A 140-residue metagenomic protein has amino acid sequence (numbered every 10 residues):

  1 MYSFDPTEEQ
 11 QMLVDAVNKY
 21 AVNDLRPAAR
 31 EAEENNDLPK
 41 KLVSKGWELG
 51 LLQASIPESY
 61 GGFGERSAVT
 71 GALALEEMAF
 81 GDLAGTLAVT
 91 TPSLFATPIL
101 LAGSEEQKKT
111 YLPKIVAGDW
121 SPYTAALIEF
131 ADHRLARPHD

Functional and structural regions predicted by a protein language model:
M1-E9: Intrinsic disorder at enzyme termini
E9-N23: A non-catalytic, amphipathic alpha-helix used as a structural packing/dimerization or gating element in enzyme scaffolds
D24-D140: Glycine-rich flavin
